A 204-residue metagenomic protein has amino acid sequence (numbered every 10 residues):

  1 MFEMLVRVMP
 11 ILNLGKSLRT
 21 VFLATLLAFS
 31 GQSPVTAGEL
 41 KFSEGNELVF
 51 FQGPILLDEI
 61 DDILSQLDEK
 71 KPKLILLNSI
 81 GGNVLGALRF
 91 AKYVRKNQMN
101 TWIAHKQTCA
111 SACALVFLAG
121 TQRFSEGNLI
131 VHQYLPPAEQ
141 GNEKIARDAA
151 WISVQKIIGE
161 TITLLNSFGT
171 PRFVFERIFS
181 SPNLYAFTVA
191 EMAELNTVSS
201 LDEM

Functional and structural regions predicted by a protein language model:
M4-F22: Bacterial N-terminal signal peptides that target proteins for export
T20-S30: Bacterial N-terminal signal peptides
A37-D62: STAS-typified acidic loop motif
F51, I75, F117, M192: Terminal peptide-recognition signature
I60-L64, A87-A91, R95, C113-A114 (+3 more regions): Extracytoplasmic/secreted envelope proteins and their assembly/folding machinery, especially bacterial periplasmic
K71-G86, N100-Q107: Short, glycine-/small-residue-enriched flexible loop/hinge segments at domain edges that mediate gating
R95, M99-A138: Glycine-rich beta-to-alpha active-site loop
K96, A138-M204: Charged, glycine-interspersed solvent-exposed loop segments at helix/strand-loop junctions that cap or gate access
